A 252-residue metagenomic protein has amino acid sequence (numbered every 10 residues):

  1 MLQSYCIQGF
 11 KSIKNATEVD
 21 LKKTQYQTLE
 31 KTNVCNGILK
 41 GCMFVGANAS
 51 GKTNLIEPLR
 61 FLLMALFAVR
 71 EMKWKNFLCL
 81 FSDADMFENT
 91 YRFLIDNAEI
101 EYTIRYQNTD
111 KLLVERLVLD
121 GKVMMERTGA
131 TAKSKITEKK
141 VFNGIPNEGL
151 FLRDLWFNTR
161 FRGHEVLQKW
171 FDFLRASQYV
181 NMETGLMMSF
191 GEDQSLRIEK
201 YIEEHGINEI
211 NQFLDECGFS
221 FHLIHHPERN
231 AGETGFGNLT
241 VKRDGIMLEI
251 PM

Functional and structural regions predicted by a protein language model:
M1-R60: Pre-Walker A-like glycine/lysine-rich segment at the N-terminus of P-loop NTPase domains
S4, E18, E88-R92, E101-T103 (+1 more regions): Beta-strand secondary-structure signal
Q8-K11, L94-A98, D120, D244: Short strand-coil-strand connectors
K14-A16, E99-E101, M247-E249: Short, mixed charged/polar active-site loops that provide acid/base catalysis or chelate metal/phosphate cofactors
G37-M43, A47, I56-N108: Conserved P-loop NTP-binding catalytic core
G41-A49, E233-M252: Conserved ABC ATPase signature
F87-R92, L112-G121, G232-I246: Short polybasic amphipathic segments
R105-A231: Electropositive, glycine-dotted interaction segments that contact anionic polymers or phosphate-rich ligands
